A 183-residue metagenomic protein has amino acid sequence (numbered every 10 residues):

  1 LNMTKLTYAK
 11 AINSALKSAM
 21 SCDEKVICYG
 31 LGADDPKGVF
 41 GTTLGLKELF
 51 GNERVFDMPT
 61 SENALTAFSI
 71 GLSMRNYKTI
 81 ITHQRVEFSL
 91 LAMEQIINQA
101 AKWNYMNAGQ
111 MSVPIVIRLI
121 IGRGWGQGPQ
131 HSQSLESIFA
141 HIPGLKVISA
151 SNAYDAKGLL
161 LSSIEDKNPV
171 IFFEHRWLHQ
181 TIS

Functional and structural regions predicted by a protein language model:
N2-L178: Thiamine diphosphate
Q180-S183: Glycine/aspartate-rich loop-and-adjacent alpha/beta segment that forms the canonical ThDP
